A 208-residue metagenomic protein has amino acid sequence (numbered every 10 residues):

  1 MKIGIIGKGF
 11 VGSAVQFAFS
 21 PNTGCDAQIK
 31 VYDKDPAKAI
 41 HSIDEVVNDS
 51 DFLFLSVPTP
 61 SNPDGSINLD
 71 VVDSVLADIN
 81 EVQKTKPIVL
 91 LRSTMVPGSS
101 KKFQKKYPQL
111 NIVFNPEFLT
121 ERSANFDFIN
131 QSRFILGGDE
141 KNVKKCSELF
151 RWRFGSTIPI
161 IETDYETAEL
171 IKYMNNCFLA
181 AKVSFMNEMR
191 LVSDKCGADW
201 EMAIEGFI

Functional and structural regions predicted by a protein language model:
M1-N48, F52: NAD(P)+-binding Rossmann beta1-loop-alpha1 motif at the extreme N-terminus of oxidoreductases
V11, T94-G98, L179: Gly/Ser/Thr-rich loops at beta-strand to alpha-helix junctions that form or flank small-molecule/cofactor-binding
G24, N48, Q83-K84, G155: Short conserved AdoMet
C25, Q104-V113, A124-I208: Internal alpha-helical scaffold of NAD(P)-dependent oxidoreductase catalytic cores
D33-K34, R92-T94, G137-E140: Structural motif
A37-H41, P97-K101, K141-K145: Short, charged/polar "capping" segments at the starts of alpha-helices and the immediately preceding loops
F52, P60-A124: Rossmann-like NAD(P)(H) cofactor-binding subdomain of soluble oxidoreductases
F54-S56, I135: Structural motif
